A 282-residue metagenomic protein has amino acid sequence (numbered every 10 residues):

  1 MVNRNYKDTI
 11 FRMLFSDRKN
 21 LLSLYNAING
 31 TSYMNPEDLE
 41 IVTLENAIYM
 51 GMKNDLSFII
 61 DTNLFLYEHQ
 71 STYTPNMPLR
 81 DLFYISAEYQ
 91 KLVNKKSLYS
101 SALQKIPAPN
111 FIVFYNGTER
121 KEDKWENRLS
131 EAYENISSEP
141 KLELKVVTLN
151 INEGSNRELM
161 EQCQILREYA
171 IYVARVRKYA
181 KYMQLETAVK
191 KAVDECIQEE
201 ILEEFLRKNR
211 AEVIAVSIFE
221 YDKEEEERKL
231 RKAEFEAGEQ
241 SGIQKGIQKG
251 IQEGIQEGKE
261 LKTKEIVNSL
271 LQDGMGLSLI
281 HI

Functional and structural regions predicted by a protein language model:
M1-I280: Elongated, amphipathic alpha-helical interaction scaffolds
